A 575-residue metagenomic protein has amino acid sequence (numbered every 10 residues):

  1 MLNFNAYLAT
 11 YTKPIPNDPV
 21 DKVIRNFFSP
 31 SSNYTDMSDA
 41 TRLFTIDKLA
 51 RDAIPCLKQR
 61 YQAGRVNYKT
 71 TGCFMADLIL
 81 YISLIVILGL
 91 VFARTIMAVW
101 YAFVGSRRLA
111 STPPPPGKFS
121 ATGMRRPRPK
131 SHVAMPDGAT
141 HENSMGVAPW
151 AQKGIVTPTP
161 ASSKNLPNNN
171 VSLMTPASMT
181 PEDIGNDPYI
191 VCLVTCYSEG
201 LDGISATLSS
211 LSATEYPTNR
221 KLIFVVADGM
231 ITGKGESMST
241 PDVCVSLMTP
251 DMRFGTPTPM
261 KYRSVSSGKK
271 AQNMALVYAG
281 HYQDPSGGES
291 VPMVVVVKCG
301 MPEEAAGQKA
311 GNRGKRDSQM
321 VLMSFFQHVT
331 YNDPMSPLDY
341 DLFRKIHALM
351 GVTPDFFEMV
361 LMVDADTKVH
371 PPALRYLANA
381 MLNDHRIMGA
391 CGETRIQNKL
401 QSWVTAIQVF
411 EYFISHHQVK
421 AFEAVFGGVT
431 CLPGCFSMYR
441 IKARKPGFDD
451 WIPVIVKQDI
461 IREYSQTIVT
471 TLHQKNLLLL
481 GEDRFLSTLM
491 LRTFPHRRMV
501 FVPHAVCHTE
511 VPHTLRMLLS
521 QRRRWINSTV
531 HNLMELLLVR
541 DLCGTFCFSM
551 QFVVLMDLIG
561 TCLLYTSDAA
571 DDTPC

Functional and structural regions predicted by a protein language model:
M1-K153, T157-T159: B-type heme-binding environments
F4-L8, C299-M301, T566: A short, sequence-level motif marking secondary-structure junctions
D21-S38, T45-T71, V191, I231 (+9 more regions): Generic hydrophobic/packing signal
K69-I87, C543-L564: Membrane-interface recognition of transmembrane alpha-helix starts, especially the cytoplasmic loop-to-helix transition
G123, P127-I559: Non-transmembrane catalytic domains and loops of membrane-associated enzymes and transporters that build or traffic
Y565-D572: Conserved small/polar residues in nucleotide/adenosyl-binding loops
